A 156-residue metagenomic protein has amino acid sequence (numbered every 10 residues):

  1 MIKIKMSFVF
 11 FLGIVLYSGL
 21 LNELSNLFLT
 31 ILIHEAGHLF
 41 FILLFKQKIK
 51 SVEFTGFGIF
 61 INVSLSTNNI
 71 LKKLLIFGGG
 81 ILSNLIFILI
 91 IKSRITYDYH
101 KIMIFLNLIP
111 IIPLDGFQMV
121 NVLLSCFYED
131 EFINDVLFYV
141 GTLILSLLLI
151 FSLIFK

Functional and structural regions predicted by a protein language model:
M1-K156: Hydrophobic transmembrane alpha-helices and their immediate loop junctions in multi-pass integral membrane proteins
